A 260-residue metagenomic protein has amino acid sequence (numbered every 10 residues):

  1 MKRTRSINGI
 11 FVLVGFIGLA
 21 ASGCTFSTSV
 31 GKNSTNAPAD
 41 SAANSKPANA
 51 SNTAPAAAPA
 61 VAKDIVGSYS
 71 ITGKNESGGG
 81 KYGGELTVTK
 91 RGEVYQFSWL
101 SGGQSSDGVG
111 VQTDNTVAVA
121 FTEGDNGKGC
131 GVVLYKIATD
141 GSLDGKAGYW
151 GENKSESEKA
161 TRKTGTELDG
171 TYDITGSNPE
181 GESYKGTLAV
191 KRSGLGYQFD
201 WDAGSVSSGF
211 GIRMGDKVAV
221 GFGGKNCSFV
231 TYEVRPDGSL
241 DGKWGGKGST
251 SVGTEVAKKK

Functional and structural regions predicted by a protein language model:
K2-F11: Bacterial N-terminal signal peptides that target proteins for export
F11-A21: Bacterial N-terminal signal peptides
L13-G15, G31, A120: N-terminal non-cleavable signal-anchor helices
C24-A37: Bacterial lipoprotein signal-peptidase II cleavage site
A39-G67: N-terminal low-complexity, Pro/Thr/Ser-rich intrinsically disordered segments that act as propeptides or flexible
A58-K260: Central antiparallel beta-sheet cores of small beta-barrel/beta-sandwich binding domains
